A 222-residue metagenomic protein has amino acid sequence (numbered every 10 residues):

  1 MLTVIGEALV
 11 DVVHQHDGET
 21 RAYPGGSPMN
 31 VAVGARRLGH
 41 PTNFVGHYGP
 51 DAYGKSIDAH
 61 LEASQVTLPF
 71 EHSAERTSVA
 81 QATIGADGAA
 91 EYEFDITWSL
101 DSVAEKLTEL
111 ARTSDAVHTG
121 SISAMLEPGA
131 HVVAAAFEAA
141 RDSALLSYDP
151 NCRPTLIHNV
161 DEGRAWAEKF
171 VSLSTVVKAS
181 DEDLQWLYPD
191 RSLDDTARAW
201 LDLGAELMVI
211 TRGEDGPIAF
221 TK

Functional and structural regions predicted by a protein language model:
M1-Q15: Positively charged, low-complexity intrinsically disordered leader regions
A8, S27, I122, P150: Active-site metal-binding loops of divalent metal-dependent hydrolases
V12, H40-S121, D142, L146: Conserved N-terminal subdomain of the carbohydrate kinase-like
H16-G25, A197: Short pre-catalytic strand/loop immediately N-terminal to key active-site residues, enriched for Gly-Thr
P28-R37, A136-A139: Histidine-anchored nucleotide/phosphate-binding helix
V132-S143, A165-L173: Catalytic-core regions built around general acid/base machinery
A139-L145, L203-L207: A short helix->loop->beta-strand "cap" motif at the edges of active sites that frequently abuts
P154-K222: Conserved phosphate/ATP/ADP-binding segment of small-molecule kinases
